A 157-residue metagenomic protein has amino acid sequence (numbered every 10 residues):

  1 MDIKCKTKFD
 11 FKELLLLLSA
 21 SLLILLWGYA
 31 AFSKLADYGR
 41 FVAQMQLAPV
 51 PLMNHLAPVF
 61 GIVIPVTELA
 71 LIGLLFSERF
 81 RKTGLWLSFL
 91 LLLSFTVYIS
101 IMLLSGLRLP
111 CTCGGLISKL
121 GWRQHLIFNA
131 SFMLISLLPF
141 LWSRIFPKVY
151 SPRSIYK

Functional and structural regions predicted by a protein language model:
M1-K157: Membrane-interfacial helix-loop segments of redox and metal-homeostasis proteins, especially TM-loop-TM junctions
